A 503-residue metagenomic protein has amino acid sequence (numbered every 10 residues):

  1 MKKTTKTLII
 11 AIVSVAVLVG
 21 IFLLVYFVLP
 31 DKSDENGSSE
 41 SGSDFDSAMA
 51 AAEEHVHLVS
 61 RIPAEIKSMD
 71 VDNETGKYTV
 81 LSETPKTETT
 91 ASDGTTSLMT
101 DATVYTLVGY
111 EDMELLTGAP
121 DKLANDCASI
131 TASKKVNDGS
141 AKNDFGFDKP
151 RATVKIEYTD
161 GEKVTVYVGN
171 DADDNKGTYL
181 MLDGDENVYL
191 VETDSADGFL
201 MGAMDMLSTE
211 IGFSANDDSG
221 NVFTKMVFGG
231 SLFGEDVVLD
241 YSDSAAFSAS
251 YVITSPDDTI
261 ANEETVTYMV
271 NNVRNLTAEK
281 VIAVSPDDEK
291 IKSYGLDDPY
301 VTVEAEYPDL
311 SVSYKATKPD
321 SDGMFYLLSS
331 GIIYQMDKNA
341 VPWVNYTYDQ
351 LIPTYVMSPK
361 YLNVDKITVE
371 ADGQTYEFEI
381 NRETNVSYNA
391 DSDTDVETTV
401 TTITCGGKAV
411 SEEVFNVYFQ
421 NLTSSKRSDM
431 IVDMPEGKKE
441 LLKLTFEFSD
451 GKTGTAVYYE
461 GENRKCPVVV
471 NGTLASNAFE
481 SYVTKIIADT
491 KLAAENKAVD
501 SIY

Functional and structural regions predicted by a protein language model:
K2-Y503: Soluble, acidic/polar mature domains that operate outside membranes
